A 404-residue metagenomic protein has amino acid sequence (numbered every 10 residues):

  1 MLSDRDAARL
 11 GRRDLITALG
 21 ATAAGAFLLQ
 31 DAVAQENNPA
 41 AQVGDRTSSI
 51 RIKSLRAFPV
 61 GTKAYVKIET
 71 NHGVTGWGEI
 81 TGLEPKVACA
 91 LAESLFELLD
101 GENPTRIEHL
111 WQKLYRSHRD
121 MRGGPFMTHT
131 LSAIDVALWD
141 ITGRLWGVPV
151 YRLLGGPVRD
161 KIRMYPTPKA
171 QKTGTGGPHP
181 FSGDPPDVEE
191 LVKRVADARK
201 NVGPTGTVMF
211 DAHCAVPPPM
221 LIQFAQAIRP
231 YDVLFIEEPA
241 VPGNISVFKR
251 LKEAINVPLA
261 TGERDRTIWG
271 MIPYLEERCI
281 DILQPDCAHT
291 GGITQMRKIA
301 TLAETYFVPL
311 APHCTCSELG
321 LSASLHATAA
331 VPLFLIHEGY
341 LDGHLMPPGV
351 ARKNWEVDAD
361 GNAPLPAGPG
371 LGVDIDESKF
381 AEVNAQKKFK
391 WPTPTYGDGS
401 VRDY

Functional and structural regions predicted by a protein language model:
M1-G11: N-terminal secretory signal peptides
A18-G20: Mature N-terminal, pre-catalytic/accessory segment of carbohydrate-active enzymes
L29-T62, V66-I68, T75: C-terminal segment of N-terminal export signals and the immediately downstream linker at the start of the mature
N71-W146, D403-Y404: Metal- or metallocofactor-binding catalytic centers and their adjacent structured scaffolds across diverse enzyme
E93, E97, E102, H109 (+4 more regions): Shared catalytic-loop signature of beta/alpha-barrel
D135-K169: Glycine-rich, aromatic-flanked loop segments that form ligand/cofactor-binding clefts across common enzyme folds
K161, Y165-A254: Metal-dependent enolase-superfamily TIM-barrel catalytic cores that perform enediolate-based chemistry
L371-Y404: Extended hydrophobic packing segments that form well-structured cores
